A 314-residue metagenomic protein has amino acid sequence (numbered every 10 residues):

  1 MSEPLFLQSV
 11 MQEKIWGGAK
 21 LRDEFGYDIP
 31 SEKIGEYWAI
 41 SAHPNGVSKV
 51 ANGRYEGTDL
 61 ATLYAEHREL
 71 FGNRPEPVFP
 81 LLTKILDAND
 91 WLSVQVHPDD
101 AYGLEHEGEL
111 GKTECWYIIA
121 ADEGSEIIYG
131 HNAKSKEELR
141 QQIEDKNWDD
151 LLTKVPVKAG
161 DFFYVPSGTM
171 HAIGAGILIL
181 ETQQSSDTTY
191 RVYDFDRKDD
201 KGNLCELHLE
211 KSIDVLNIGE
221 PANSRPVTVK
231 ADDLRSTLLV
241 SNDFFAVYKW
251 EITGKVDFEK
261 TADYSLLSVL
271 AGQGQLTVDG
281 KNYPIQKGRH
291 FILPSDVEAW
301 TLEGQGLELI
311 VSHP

Functional and structural regions predicted by a protein language model:
M1-K134, D196-A222, V247, E308: Transition-metal
L86-W91, D100, L110-G111, A121-G124 (+4 more regions): Ligand-binding loop in jelly-roll beta-barrel domains
Q141-D149, Q273-Q275: Short, structured beta-strand/loop micro-motifs enriched in basic residues and often containing a Trp
D145-L151, F162-Y164, M170-P221: An exposed, glycine/acidic-rich loop-and-rim segment of catalytic or binding clefts
L152-Y164, L178, D279-V297: Short acidic-glycine-tyrosine-enriched beta hairpin
Y190-D257, T261: C-terminal amphipathic alpha-helical segment
K255-D257, G272-T277, H290: Short beta-strand segments in beta-sandwich/barrel cores
L267: Structured binding elements
